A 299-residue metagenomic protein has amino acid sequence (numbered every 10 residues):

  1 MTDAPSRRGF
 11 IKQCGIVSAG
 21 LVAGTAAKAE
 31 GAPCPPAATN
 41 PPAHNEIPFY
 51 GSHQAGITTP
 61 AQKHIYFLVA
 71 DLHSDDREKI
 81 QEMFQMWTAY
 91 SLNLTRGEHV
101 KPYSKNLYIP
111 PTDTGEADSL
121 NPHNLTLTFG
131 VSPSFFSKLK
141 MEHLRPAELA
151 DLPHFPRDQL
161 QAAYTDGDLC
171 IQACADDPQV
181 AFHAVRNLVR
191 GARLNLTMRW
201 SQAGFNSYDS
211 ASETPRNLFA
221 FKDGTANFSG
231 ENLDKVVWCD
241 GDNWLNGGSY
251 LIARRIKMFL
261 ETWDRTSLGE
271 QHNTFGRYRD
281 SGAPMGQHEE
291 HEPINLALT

Functional and structural regions predicted by a protein language model:
M1-S6: N-terminal secretory signal peptides
G9, Q13-A23, P33-T299: Long, histidine/aromatic-enriched segments associated with O2/redox biology
A29-G31: Boundary at the C-terminal end of the N-terminal hydrophobic targeting segment
